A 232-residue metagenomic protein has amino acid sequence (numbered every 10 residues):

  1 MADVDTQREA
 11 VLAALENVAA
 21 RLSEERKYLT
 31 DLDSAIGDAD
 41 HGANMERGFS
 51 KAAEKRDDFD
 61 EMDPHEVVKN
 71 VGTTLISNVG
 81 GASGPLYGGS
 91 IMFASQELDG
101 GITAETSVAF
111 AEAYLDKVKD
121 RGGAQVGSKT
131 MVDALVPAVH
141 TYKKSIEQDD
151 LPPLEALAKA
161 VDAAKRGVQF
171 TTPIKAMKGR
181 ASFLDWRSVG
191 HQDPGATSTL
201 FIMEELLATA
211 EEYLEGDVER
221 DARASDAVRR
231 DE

Functional and structural regions predicted by a protein language model:
M1-E232: N-terminal loops that bind phosphate or other acidic moieties and the adjacent beta-alpha structural core
